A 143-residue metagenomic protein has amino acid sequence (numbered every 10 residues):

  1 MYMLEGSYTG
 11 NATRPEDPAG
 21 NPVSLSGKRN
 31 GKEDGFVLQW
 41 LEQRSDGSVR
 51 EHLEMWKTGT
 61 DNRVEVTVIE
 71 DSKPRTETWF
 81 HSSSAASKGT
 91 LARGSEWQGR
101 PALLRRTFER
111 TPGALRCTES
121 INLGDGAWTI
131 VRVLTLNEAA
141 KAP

Functional and structural regions predicted by a protein language model:
Y2, T9-L104: Central antiparallel beta-sheet cores of small beta-barrel/beta-sandwich binding domains
M3-L4, P101, R110, L134: Hydrophobic alpha-helical transmembrane segments of multi-pass integral membrane proteins
G6, G27, M55, D125 (+1 more regions): Generic detector of low-complexity/intrinsically disordered segments and short hydrophobic N-terminal stretches
E109-R116, S120-P143: Edge beta-strand at a domain terminus
